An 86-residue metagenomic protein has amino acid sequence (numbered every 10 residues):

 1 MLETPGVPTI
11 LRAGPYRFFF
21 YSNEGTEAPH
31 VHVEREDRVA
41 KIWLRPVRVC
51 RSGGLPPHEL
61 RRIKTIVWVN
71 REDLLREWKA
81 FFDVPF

Functional and structural regions predicted by a protein language model:
M1-P15: Negatively charged, low-complexity tracts enriched in Asp/Glu with abundant Ser/Thr
M1-P5, E36, K79-A80: A broad, low-specificity signal for short, low-complexity segments enriched in glycine/proline and polar/charged
I10, I42, I63-I66: Weak global preference for isoleucine
I10, V49-S52, N70: Generic preference for hydrophobic/aromatic residues in regular secondary structure cores
P15-R17, L75: Conserved beta-strand residues within beta-sheet cores
F18-N23, A80-V84: Intrinsically disordered, low-complexity regions enriched in small/polar residues
F19-P56: A short, structured beta-strand/loop element
P57-F86: C-terminal structural segments of small proteins and small subunits
